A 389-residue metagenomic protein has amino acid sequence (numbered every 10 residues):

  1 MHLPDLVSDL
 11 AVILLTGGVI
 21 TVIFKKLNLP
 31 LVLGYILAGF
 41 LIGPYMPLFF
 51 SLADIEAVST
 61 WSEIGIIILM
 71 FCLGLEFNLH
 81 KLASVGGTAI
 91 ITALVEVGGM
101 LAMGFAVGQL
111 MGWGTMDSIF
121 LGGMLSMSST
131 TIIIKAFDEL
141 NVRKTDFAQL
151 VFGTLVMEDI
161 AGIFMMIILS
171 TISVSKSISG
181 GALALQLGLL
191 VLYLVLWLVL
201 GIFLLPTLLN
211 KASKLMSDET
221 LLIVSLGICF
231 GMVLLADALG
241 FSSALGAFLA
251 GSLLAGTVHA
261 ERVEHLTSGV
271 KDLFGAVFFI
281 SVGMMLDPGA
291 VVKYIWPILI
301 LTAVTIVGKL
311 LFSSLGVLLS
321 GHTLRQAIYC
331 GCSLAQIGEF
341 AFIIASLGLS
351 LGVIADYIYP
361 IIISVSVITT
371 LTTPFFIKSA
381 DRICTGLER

Functional and structural regions predicted by a protein language model:
M1-R389: Transmembrane helical cores of multi-pass secondary ion antiporters/exchangers
